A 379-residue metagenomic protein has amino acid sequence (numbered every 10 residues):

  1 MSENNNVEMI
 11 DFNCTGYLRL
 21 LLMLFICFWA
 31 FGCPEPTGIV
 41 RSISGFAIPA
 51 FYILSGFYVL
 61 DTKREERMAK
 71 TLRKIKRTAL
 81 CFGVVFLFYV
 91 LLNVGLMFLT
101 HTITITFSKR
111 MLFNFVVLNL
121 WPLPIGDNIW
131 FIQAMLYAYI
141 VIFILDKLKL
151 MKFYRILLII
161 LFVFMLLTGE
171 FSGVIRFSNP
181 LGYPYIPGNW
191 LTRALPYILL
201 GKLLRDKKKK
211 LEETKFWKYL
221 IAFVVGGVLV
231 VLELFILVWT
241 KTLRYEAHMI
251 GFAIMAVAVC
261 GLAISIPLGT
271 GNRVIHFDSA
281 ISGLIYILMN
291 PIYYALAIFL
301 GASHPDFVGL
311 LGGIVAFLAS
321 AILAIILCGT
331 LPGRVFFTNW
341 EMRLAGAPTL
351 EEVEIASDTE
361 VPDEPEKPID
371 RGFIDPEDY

Functional and structural regions predicted by a protein language model:
M1-F171, A302-Y379: Membrane-cytosol interface segments of multi-pass membrane proteins, especially ER/Golgi lipid-handling enzymes
N5-V7, E35, L92-N93, N114-L123 (+4 more regions): Short juxtamembrane and helix-loop transition motifs at transmembrane-helix boundaries in membrane proteins
L24-F31, F86, I160-V174, A222-L237 (+1 more regions): Aromatic-anchored segments of alpha-helical transmembrane domains
P36-I48, N119-A134, F171-Y197, L232-A258 (+1 more regions): Interfacial loop-to-helix transition and helix-capping segments at the boundaries of transmembrane helices
L54, Y58-D61, Y139-F143, W190 (+3 more regions): Transmembrane alpha-helices and membrane-interface helical segments of multi-pass integral membrane enzymes
K74-V85, L220-F223, I281-I285: Junctions where cytoplasmic loops transition into the N-terminal start of transmembrane alpha-helices in multi-pass
L80, T168-E212, G346-S357: Hydrophobic secondary-structure block in the mid-to-C-terminal portion of proteins
K209-V274, I281, L296-L311: Alpha-helical transmembrane segments and terminal signal-anchor/GPI-anchor hydrophobic tails, characterized by long
